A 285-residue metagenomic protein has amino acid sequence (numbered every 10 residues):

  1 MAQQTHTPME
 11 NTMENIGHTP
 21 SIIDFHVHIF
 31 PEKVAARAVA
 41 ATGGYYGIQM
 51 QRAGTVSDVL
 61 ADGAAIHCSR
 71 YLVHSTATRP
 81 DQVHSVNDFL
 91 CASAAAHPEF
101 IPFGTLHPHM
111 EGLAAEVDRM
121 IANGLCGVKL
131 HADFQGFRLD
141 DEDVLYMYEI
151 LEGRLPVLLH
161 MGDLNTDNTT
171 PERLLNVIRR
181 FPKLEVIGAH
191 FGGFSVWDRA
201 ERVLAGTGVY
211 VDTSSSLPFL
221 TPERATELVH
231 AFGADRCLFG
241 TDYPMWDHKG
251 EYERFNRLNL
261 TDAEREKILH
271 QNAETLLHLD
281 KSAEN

Functional and structural regions predicted by a protein language model:
A2-F25, E32-I66, R70, A234-L238 (+1 more regions): Mid-to-C-terminal alpha-helical segments outside catalytic/metal-binding sites
I23-E32, H131, H160, H190: Histidine-centered divalent metal-coordination motifs
D24, L72-S75, T105, I187-A189 (+3 more regions): Short beta-strand segments
H26, G63, L90, M120 (+7 more regions): Conserved, mostly hydrophobic/aromatic
F30-K33, T78-D81, P108-G112, Q135 (+4 more regions): Active-site environment of divalent metal-dependent phosphoester hydrolases
D58-D62, V86-S93, E116-M120, D143-M147 (+4 more regions): A general structural detector for well-ordered alpha-helical segments in enzyme core domains, enriched
S69-R70, T78-L158, D163-L164, F219: Active-site gating/metal-coordination segments in enzymes
C126-G127, F137-L238: Catalytic pocket-lining loop regions of alpha/beta-barrel enzymes, especially the amidohydrolase/enolase/GH5 lineages
